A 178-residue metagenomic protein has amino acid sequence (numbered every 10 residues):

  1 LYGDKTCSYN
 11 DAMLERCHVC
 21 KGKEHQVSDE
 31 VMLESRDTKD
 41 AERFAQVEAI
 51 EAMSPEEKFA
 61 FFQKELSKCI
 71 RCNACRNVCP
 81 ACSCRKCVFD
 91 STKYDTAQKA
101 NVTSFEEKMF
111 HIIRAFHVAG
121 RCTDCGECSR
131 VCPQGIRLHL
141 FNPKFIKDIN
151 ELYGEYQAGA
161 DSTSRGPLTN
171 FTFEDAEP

Functional and structural regions predicted by a protein language model:
L1-F62, P80: Iron-sulfur-associated redox domains of electron-transfer enzymes in respiratory and anaerobic energy metabolism
C20, C72, C125: Short Cys/His-rich metal-coordination motifs, predominantly Zn2+-binding knuckles/fingers
D37-S67, A81-P178: Ferredoxin-type iron-sulfur electron-transfer modules in oxidoreductases and energy-metabolism complexes
C72-A74, C82: Long, contiguous secondary-structure blocks with strong helical propensity
